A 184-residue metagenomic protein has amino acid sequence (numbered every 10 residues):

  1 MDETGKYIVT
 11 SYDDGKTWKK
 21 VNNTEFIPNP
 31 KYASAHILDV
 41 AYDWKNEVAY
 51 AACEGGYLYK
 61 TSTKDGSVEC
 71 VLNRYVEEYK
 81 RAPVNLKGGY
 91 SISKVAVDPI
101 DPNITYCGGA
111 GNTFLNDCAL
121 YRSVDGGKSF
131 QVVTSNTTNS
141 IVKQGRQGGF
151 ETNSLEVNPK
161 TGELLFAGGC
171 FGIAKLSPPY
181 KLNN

Functional and structural regions predicted by a protein language model:
M1-N184: Extracellular glycan-interacting surfaces
